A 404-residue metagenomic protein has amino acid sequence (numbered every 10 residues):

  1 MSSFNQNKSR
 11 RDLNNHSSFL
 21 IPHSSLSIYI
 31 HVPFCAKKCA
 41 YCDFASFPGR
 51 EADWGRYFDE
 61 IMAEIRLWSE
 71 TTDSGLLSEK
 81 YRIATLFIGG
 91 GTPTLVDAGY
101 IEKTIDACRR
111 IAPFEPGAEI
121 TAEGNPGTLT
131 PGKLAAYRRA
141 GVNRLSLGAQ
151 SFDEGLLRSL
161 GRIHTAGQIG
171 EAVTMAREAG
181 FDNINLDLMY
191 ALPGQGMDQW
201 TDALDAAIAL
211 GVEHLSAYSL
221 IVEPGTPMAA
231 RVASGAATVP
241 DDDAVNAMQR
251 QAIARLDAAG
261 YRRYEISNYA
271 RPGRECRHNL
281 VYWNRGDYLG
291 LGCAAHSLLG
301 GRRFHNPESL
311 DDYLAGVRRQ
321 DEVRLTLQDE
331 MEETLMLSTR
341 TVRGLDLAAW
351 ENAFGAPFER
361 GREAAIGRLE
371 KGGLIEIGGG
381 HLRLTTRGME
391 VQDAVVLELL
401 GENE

Functional and structural regions predicted by a protein language model:
M1-L26, A36, T71, G75-R82: Flexible, acidic/Gly-rich N-terminal and inter-domain linker regions that tether and position cofactor-handling modules
S25-S27, S46-T72, Y81-A356, E404: C-terminal scaffold of the Radical SAM
I30: Conserved N-terminal Rossmann-fold NAD(P)-binding element of oxidoreductases
P33-S46: Local cysteine-cluster metal-coordination motifs and their immediate loop/turn environment, predominantly Fe-S cluster
A356-R368: Short amphipathic alpha-helical interaction segments
K371-G380: A short, conserved structural fragment
H381-T385: Minor-groove-contacting beta-hairpin "wing" of winged helix-turn-helix DNA-binding domains
R387-E404: Short, amphipathic alpha-helical interaction segments positioned at domain boundaries
